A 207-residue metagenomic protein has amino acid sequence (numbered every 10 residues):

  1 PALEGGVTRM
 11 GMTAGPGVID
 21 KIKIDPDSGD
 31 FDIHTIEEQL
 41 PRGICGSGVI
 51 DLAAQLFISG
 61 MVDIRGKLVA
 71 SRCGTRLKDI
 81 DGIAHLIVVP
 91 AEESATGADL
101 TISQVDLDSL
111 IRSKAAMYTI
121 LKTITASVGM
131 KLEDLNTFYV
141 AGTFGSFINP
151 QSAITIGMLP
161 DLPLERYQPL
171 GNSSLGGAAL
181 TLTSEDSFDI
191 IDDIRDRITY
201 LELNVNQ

Functional and structural regions predicted by a protein language model:
P1-Q207: Helical "lid/coupling" subdomains associated with nucleotide-phosphate turnover
